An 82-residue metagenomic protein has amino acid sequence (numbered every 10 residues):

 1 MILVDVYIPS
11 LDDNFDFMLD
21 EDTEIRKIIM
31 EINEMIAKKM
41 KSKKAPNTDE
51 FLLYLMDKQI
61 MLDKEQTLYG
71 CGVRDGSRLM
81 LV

Functional and structural regions predicted by a protein language model:
M1-D5, D49-F51: Short structural boundary motif marking the start of a folded domain
D5, D16-D20, M80: Generic structural detector for well-ordered beta-strands
V6-I8, L55, L81: Hydrophobic side chains in beta-strands
S10, S42-T67: Short acidic beta-strand-loop surface patches of small beta-rich interaction domains
S10-M30: Short, contiguous acidic and Ser/Thr-rich linear segments
M30-S42: Short, intrinsically disordered, mixed-charge
D75-L79: Loop/turn positions that initiate beta-strands
